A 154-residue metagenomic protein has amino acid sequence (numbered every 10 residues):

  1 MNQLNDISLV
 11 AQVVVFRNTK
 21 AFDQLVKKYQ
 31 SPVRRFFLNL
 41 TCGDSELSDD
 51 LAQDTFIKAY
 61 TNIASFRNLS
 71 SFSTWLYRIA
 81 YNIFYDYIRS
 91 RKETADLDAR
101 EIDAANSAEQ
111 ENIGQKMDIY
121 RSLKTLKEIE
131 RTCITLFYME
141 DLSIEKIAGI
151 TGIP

Functional and structural regions predicted by a protein language model:
M1-P32, K124, T151: N-terminal module of bacterial RNA polymerase sigma factors
Q3-I7, D86, K92-R121, S143: Internal acidic/polar
V14-Q24, R34-D54: Short, charged helix-capping/linker segments at alpha-helix termini
V14-V15, T41-G43, D54-S71, R91: Sigma70-family region 2
V33, F37, I63, L76 (+1 more regions): Hydrophobic-face residues of short alpha-helical interaction/recognition segments
D44, S143, G152-P154: Helix-turn-helix DNA-binding motif, specifically the short coil turn and the N-cap/start of the second
D50-I57, S70-N82: Structural recognition of an alpha-helix C-terminal capping motif at a helix-to-coil junction
C133-F137: A short pre-motif secondary-structure segment
